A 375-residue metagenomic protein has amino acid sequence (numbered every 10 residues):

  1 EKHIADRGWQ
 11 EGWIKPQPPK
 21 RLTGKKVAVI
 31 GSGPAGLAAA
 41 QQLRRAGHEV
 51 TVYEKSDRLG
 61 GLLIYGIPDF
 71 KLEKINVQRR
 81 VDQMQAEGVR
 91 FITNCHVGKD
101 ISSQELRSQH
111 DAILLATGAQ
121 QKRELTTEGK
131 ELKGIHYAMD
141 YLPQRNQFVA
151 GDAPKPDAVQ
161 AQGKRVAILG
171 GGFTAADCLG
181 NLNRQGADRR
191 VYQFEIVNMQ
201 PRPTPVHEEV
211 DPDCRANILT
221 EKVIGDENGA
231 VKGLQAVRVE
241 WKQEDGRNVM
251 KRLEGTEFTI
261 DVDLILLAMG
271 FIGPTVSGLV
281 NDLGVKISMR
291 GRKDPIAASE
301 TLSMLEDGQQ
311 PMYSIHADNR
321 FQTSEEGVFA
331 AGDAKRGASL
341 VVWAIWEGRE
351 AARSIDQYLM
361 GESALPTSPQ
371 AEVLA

Functional and structural regions predicted by a protein language model:
E1-P19, Q85, T93, S103-A150 (+3 more regions): Glycine/serine-rich phosphate-binding loop and adjoining beta1-alpha1 elements at the start of nucleotide-handling
R21-L22, K26-I30, Q78-T127, K222-Q235 (+3 more regions): Feature captures the FAD/FMN-dependent oxidoreductase FAD-binding
L22-A35, V159-G172: Beta1/beta-strand and adjacent pyrophosphate-binding region of the FAD-binding site in flavoprotein oxidoreductases
A28-V97, R123-K130, D140, F173-R215 (+4 more regions): Beta1-alpha1 glycine-rich phosphate/pyrophosphate-binding loop at the start of Rossmann-like nucleotide-binding domains
G36-A39, V50, I113, I168 (+4 more regions): Extended, hydrophobic alpha-helical segments in both membrane/secreted and soluble proteins
E131-G163, K242-A338: FAD-site-proximal beta/loop scaffold in flavoenzymes
A175-G180, Q185-G186, A331-L365: A conserved FAD-binding loop/helix module that cradles the flavin
E208-A230, K242, L359-A375: Mid-to-C-terminal Rossmann-like scaffold of FAD/NAD(P)H-dependent oxidoreductases
